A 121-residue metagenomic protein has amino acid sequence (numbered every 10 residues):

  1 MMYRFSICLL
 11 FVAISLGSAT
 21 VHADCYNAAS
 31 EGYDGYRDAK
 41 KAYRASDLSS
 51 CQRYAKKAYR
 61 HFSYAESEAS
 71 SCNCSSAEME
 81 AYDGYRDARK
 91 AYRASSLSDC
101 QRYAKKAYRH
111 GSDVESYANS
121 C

Functional and structural regions predicted by a protein language model:
M1-Y3: N-terminal secretory signal peptides that target proteins for export/translocation
S6-S15: Bacterial N-terminal signal peptides
L16-T20: N-terminal signal peptide c-region/cleavage motif recognized by signal peptidases
V21-C121: Long, charged/polar, soluble alpha-helical segments
